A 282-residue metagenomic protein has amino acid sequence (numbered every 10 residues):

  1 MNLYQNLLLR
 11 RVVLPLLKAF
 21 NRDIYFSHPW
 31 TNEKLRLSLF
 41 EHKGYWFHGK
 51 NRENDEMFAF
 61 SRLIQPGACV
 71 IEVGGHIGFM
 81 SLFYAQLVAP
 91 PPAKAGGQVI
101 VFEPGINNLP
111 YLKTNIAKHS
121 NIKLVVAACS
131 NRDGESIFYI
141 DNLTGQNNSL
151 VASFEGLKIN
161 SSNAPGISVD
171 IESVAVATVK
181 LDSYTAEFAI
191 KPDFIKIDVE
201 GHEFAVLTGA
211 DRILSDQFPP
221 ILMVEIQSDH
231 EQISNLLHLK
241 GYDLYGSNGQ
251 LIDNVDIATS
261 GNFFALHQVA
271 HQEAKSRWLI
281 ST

Functional and structural regions predicted by a protein language model:
M1-N115, N121, A164-D170, A175 (+4 more regions): S-adenosyl-L-methionine
H48-C69, E135, A152-Q217, D229-Q232 (+2 more regions): Short internal loop-to-helix segment that lines adenine-nucleotide cofactor pockets
H76-M80, G105, S130, H202 (+1 more regions): Conserved glycine-rich SAM-binding loop
N121-A127: Conserved SAM-binding strand-loop segment of SAM-dependent methyltransferases
A128-N131, K180: Conserved acidic residues
G134-T144: Polar, low-complexity loop segments and adjacent catalytic/binding residues used for recognizing and processing sugar
F218-E225: Conserved beta-strand signature within the Rossmann-like core of class I S-adenosyl-L-methionine
